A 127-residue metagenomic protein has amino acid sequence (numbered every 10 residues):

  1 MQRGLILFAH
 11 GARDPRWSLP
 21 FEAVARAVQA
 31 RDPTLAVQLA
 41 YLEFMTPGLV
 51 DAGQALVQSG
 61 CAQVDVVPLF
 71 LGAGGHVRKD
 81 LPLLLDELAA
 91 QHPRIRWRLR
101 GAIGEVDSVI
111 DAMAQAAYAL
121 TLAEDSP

Functional and structural regions predicted by a protein language model:
M1-P127: Active-site-proximal alpha-helix that buttresses catalytic centers in soluble enzyme cores
